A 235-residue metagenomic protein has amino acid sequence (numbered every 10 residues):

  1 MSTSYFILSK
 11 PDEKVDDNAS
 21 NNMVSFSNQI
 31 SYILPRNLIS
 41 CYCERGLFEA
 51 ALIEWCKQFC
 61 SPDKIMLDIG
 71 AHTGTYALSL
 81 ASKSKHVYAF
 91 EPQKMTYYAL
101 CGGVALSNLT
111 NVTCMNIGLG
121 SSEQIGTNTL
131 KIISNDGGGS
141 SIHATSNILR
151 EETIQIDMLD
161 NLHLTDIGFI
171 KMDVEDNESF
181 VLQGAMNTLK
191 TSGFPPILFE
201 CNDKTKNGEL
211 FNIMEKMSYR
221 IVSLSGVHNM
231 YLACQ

Functional and structural regions predicted by a protein language model:
M1-Q235: Phosphate/nucleotide-binding beta-alpha loop and adjacent structural elements of enzyme active sites
